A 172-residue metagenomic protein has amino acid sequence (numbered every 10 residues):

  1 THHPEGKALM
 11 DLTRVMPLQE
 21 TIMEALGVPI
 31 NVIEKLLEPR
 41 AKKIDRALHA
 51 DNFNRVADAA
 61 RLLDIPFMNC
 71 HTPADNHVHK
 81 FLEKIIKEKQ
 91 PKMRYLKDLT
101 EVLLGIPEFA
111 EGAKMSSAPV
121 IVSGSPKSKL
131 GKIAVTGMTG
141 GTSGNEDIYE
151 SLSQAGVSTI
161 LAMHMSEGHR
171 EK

Functional and structural regions predicted by a protein language model:
H3-T159, E167-G168: Non-catalytic interface/targeting segments
M163: Active-site cofactor/substrate anionic-group-binding motifs, chiefly glycine- and Lys/Arg-rich phosphate-binding loops
R170-K172: CN hydrolase (nitrilase-like) catalytic-core segments centered on the catalytic cysteine and neighboring Lys/Glu
